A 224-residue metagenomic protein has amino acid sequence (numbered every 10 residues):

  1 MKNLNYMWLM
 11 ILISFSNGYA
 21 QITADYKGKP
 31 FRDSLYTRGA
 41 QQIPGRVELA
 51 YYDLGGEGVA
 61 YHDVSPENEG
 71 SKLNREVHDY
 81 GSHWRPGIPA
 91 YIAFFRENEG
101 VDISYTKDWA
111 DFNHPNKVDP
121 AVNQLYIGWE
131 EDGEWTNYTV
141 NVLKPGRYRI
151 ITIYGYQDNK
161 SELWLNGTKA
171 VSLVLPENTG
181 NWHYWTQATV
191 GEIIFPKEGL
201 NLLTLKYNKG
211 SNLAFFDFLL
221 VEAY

Functional and structural regions predicted by a protein language model:
M1-Q21: Bacterial Sec-dependent N-terminal signal peptides
Q21-Y224: Extracytoplasmic
